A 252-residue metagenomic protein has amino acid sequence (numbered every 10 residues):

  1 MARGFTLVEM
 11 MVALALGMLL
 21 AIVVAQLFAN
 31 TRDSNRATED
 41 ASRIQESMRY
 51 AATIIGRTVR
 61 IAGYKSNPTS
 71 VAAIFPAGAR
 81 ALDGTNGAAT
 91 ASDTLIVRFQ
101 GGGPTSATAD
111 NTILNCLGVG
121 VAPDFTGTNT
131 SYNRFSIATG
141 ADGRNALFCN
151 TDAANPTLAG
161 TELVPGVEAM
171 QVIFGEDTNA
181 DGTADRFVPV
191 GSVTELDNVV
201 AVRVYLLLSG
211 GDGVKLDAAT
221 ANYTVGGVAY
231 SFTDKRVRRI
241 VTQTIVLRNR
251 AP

Functional and structural regions predicted by a protein language model:
A2-A62: Aliphatic-rich helix starts adjacent to a transmembrane/signal segment
T6, L14, T31, G120-F125 (+2 more regions): Intrinsically disordered, low-complexity segments enriched in polar/charged residues with Gly/Pro, especially when
G17, S106-A107, G227: Glycine-centered secondary-structure boundary/capping sites
L20-A25, A29-N30, G127-N150, V214-Y223: Compositionally biased, low-hydrophobicity segments enriched in charged and small polar residues
E39-R43, S47-T69, T85-T90, G101-G103 (+1 more regions): Short linear sequence signals and composition-biased patches located at protein termini or domain-edge surfaces
I74-G182, N198-A201, V237-R238: Surface-exposed loop/linker segments characteristic of extracytoplasmic
